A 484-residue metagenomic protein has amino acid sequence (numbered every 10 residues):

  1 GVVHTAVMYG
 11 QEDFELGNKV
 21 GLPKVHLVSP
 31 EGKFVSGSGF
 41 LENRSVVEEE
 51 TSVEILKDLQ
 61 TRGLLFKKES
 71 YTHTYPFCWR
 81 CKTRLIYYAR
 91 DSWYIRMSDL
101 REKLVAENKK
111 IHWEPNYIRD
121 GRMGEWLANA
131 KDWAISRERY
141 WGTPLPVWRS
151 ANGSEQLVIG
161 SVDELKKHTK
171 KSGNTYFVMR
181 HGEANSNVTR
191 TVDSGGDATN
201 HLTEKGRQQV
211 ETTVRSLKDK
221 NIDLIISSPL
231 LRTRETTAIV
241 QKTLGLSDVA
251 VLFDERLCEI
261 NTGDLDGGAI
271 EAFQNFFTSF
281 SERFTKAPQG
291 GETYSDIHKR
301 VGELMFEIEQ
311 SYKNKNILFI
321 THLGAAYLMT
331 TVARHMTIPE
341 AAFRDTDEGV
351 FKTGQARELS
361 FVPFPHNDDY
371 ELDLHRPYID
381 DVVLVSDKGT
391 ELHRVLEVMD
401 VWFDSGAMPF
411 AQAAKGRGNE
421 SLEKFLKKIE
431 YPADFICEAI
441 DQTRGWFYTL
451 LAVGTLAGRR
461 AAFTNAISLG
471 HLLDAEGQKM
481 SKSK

Functional and structural regions predicted by a protein language model:
V2-K166, S281, M305, W446 (+2 more regions): Residue patterns forming the tRNA-binding/recognition surfaces of aminoacyl-tRNA synthetases and related DALR
V3-Y9, K109, W126, A130 (+2 more regions): Conserved active-site neighborhood of enzyme catalytic/cofactor-binding cores
G39-S45, T191-H201, G268: Short glycine-enriched, charge-decorated loop/helix-capping segments at active-site entrances that position
L145, A151-N152, G182, S228-L230 (+3 more regions): Short, well-ordered beta-to-alpha junction loops that form the rim of enzyme active sites and present histidine/acidic
K171-L246, E292-H298, E340: Active-site-proximal alpha-helix that buttresses catalytic centers in soluble enzyme cores
E211-S281, V332-P339, F343-S360: Phosphate-coordination/substrate-recognition cap region in phosphate-metabolizing enzymes
R234, E303-Y370: Active-site-adjacent alpha-helix immediately C-terminal to a catalytic or transition-state-stabilizing loop
F277-D296: Short glycine/proline- and acidic residue-enriched helix-loop micro-motifs that form flexible lids or anion-recognition
